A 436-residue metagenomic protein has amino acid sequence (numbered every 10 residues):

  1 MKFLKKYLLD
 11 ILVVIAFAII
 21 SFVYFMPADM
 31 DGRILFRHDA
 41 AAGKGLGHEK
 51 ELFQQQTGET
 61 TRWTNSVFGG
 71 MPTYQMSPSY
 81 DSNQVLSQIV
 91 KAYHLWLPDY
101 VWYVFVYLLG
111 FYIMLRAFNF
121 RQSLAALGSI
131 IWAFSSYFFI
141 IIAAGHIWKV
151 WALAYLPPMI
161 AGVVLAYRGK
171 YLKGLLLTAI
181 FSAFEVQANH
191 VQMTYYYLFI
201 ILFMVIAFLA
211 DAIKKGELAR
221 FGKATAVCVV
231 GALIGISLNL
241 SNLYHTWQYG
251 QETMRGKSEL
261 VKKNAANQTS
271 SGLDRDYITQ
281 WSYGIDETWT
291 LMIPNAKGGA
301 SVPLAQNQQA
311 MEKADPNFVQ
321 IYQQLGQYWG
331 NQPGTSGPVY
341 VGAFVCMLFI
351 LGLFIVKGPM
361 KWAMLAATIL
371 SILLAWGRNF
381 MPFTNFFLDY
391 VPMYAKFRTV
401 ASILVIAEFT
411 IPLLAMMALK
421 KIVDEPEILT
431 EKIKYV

Functional and structural regions predicted by a protein language model:
M1-K6, V164-L175, F208-K223, K357 (+1 more regions): Membrane-interface junctions at the ends of membrane-embedded or membrane-associated helices
M1-M26, K223-A232, M347-I350: Start-transfer (signal-anchor) and selected internal transmembrane alpha helices of multi-pass inner/ER membrane
L8, I213-A226, Q309-Y322, L348-R378 (+1 more regions): Membrane-interface helix-loop-helix junctions at transmembrane boundaries of multi-pass membrane enzymes, predominantly
L12-A18, R220-W247, K262-A266, A367-L370 (+1 more regions): Hydrophobic alpha-helical membrane-interfacial segments at the cytosolic entry of transmembrane helices
I20-M114, F118, I130-L153, N267-T269 (+3 more regions): Membrane-interface coil-to-helix junctions
M30-A42, T246-K262: Alpha-helical transmembrane signal-anchor/signal-peptide segments
L109, I113, P158-L165, I201-L209 (+4 more regions): Transmembrane alpha-helices and membrane-interface helical segments of multi-pass integral membrane enzymes
G110-A117, S123-A212, A224-H245: Membrane-embedded helix bundles of polyisoprenyl
